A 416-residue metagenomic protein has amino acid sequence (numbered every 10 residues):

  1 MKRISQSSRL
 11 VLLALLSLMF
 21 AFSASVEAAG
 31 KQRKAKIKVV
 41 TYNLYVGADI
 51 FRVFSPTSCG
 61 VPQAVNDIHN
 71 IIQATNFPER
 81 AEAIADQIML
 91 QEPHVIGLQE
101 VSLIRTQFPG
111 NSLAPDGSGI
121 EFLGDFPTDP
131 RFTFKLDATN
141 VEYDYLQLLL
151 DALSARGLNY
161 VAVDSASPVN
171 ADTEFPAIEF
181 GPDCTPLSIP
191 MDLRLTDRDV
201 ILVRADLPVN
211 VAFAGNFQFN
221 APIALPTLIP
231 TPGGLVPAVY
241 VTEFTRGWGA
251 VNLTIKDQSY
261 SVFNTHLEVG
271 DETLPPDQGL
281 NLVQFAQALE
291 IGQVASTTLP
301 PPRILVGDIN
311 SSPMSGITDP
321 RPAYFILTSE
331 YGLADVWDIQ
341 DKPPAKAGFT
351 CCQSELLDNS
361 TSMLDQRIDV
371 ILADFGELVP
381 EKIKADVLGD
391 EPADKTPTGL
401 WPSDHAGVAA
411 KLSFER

Functional and structural regions predicted by a protein language model:
K2-L12: Bacterial N-terminal signal peptides that target proteins for export
V11-A21: Bacterial N-terminal signal peptides
V26-L187, T196, F285-A288, D404 (+1 more regions): N-terminal, active-site-proximal structural segment of metallo-dependent hydrolase catalytic domains
K38-T41, H94-Q99, V163-D164, D199-I201 (+7 more regions): Structural recognition of the beta-strand scaffold that forms the well-ordered cores of secreted hydrolase catalytic
S55-T75, R105-N140, V169-D192, G215-T242 (+4 more regions): Surface-exposed intrinsically disordered loops and tails
L153-S154, A162-Y260, N264, L378-E381: A well-ordered secondary-structure block
D206-N216, Q293-I304, S311-R416: Metal-dependent phosphoester-hydrolase catalytic domains
E243-T265, D277-T318: His/acidic metal-ligating clusters that form di-metal
